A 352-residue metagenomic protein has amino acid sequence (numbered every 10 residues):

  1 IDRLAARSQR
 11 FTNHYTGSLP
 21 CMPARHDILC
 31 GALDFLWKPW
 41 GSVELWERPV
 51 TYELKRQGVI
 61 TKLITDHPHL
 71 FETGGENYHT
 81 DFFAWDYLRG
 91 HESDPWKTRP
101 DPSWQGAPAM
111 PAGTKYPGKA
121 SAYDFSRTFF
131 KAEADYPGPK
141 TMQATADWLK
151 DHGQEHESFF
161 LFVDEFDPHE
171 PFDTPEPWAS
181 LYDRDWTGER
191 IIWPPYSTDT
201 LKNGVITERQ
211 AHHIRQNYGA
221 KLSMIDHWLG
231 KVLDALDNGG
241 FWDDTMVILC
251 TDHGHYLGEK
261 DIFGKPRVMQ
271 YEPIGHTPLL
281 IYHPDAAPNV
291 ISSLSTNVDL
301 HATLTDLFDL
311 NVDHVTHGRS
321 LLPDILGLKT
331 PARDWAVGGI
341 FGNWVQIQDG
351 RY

Functional and structural regions predicted by a protein language model:
I1-Q9, S18, K55: Active-site-proximal N-terminal segment of extracellular/periplasmic enzymes that hydrolyze or transfer
S8-L29, G41-E44, L63-G74, D164-H169 (+3 more regions): Short, solvent-exposed turn/loop segments enriched in Gly/Ser/Thr/Pro and often Arg
A24-K131, W344: Catalytic-site neighborhoods of secreted/periplasmic enzymes that process anionic sulfate/phosphate groups
L29, G204-I206, G230-D234, N238 (+3 more regions): Substrate-binding rim/cap in mid-to-C-terminal beta-strand-loop elements of soluble/periplasmic
G75-D86, E92, G118-Y123, F130-E189 (+1 more regions): Active-site regions of oxyanion-processing enzymes, predominantly non-cytosolic
S103, E272-P273, G339-Y352: C-terminal, low-complexity/hydrophilic appendages and adjacent surface loops of extracellular/periplasmic anionic
Y136-G153, T198-T245, L307: A long, amphipathic alpha-helix that forms part of the scaffold/cap immediately adjacent to metal-dependent active
P171-W186, A235-A286, T296, V345: Histidine-centered active-site microenvironments of extracellular/periplasmic hydrolases and transferases
